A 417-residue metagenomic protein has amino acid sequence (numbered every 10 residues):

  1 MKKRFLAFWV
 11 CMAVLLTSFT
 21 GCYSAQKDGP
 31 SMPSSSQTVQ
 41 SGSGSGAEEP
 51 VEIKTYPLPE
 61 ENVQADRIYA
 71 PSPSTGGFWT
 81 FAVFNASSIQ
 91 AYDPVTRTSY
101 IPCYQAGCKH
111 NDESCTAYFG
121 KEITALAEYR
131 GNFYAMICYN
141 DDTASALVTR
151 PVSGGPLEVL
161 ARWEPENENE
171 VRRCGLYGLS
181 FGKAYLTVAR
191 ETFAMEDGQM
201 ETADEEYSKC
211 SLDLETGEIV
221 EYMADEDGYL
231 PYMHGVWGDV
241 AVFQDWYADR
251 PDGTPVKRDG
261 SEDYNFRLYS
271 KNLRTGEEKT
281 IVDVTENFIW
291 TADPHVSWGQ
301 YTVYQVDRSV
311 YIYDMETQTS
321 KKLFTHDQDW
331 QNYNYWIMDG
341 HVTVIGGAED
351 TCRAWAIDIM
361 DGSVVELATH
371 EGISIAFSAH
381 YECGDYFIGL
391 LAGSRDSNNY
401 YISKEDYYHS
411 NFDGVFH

Functional and structural regions predicted by a protein language model:
M1-W9: Bacterial N-terminal signal peptides that target proteins for export
F8-L16: Gram-negative bacterial Sec-dependent N-terminal signal peptides
T17-G21: C-terminal motif of bacterial Sec signal peptides marking the signal peptidase cleavage site
Y23-A25: Bacterial signal peptide processing site
K27-E49: Low-complexity, acidic Ser/Thr/Pro-rich repeat tracts that form intrinsically disordered stalk/linker regions of very
G42-V63, S88-D112, D142-E166, A194-E226 (+4 more regions): Surface-exposed loop/turn elements that mediate protein-protein interactions on large endomembrane-trafficking
N62-T75, D112-A127, E166-F181, D227-G238 (+3 more regions): Repeated scaffold domains used in trafficking and secretory/extracellular systems, primarily beta-propellers
W79-N85, Y134-M136, Y185-V188, A241-D245 (+3 more regions): Residue position within the beta-strands of beta-propeller blades
